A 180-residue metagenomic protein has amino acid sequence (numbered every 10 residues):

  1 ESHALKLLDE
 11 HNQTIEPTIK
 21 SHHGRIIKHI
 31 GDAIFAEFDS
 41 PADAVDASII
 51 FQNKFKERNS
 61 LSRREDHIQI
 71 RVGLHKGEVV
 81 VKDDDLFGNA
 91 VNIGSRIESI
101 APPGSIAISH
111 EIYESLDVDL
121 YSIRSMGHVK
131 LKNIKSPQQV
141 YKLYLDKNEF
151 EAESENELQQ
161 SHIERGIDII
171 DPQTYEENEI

Functional and structural regions predicted by a protein language model:
E1-A47, N53-K54: Catalytic NTP-binding/metal-coordinating core of nucleotidyl cyclase/transferase enzymes
R25-I26, E65-H67, L158-Q159: Juxtamembrane/interface motifs at transmembrane-helix termini
F35-L145: Catalytic beta-strand-to-alpha-helix segment of the class III nucleotidyl cyclase homology domain
L143-I180: Intrinsically disordered or compositionally simple regulatory linkers and C-terminal tails in signal-transduction
